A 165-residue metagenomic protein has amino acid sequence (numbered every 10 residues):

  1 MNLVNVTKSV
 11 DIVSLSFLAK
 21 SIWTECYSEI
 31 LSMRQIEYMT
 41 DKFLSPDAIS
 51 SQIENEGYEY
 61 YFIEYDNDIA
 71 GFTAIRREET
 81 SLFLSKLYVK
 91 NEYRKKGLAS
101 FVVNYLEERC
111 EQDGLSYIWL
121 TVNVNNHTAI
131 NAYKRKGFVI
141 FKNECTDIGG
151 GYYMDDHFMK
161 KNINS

Functional and structural regions predicted by a protein language model:
M1-N2, S85, I118, D155: Short amphipathic alpha-helical segments
L3-I12, S16-E92, V103-Y105, R109 (+3 more regions): Acetyl-CoA-dependent GNAT
Y93-G97: Glycine-rich phosphate-binding loop
S100: Residues forming the Rossmann-fold NAD(P)(H) cofactor-binding site
S116-I130, K134-K136, E144-S165: C-terminal "cap" of GNAT-fold acetyltransferases
